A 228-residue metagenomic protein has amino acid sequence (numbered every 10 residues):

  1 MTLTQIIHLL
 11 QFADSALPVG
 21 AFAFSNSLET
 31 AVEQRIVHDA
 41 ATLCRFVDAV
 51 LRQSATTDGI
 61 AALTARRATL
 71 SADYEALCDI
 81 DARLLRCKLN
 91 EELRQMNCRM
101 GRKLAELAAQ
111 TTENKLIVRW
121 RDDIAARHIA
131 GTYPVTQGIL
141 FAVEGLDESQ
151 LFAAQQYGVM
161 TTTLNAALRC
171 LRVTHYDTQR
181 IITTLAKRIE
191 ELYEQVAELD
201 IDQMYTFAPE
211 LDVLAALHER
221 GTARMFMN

Functional and structural regions predicted by a protein language model:
M1-I7: Charged, compositionally biased N-terminal leader segments and the immediate start of the first structured element
I7-L17, V47-R52, R86-L93, R121-R127 (+1 more regions): A short glycine/serine-rich beta->alpha loop
H8-D73: Glycine/small-residue-rich interface belts in oligomeric ring/scaffold proteins and their assembly partners
A31-A41, T111, K115-R119, G145-L151 (+1 more regions): Inter-helical turn/loop segments and adjacent helix faces that build the functional surface of alpha-helical bundle
S71-V143: Internal, conserved structured core segments that host functional sites
A126-T174: A contiguous pocket-lining binding segment that forms or flanks enzyme active sites
Y157-N228: C-terminal auxiliary extensions adjacent to catalytic cores
